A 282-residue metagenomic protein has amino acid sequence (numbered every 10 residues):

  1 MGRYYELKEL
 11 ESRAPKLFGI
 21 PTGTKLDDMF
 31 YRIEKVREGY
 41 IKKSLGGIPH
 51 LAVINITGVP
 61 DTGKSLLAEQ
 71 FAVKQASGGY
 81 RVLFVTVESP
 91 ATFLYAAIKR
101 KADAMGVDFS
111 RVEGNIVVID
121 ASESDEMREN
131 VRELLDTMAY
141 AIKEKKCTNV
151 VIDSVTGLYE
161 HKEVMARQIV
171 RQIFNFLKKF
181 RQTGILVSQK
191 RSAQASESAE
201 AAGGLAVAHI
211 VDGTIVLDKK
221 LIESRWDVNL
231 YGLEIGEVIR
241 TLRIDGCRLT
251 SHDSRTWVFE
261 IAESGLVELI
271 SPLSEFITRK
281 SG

Functional and structural regions predicted by a protein language model:
M1-D28, E34, E237-R240, G246-G282: C-terminal regions of RecA-like/P-loop NTPase motor modules
K35-V36, Y40-L51: Phosphate-binding P-loop
R37-K42, R128-D136: Switch II of P-loop NTPase G domains
I48-H50, G78, V112-E113, E144-K146 (+1 more regions): Short loop/turn elements that form and flank the Walker-type P-loop nucleotide-binding site in RecA-like NTPase cores
V53-T57: Short hydrophobic/aromatic beta-strand immediately N-terminal to the Walker A/P-loop
V59-E126: Conserved P-loop
V131-S224: P-loop NTPase motor core
Q189-L269: Phosphate-binding/switch region of NTP-binding enzymes
